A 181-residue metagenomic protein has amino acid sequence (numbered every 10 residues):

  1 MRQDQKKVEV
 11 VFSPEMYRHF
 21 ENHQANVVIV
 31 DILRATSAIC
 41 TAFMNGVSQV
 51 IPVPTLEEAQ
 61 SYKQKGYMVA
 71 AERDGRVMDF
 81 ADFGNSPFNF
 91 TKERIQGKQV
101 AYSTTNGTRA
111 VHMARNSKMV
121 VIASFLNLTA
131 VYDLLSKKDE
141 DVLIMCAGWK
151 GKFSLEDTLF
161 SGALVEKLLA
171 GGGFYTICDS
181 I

Functional and structural regions predicted by a protein language model:
M1-K6: N- or domain-start disorder-to-order transition segments that initiate the globular core
V8-E9, A25-V28, S48-I51, G66-A70 (+4 more regions): Structural motif
V10-E21, A35-M44, E57-V100, T104 (+2 more regions): Residues that scaffold, gate, or flank divalent-cation-dependent active/transport sites
N26-A38: Active/ligand-binding-proximal structured segments within catalytic/core domains that scaffold catalytic residues
P52-L56: A short glycine-rich beta-strand->turn/loop micro-motif centered on a GG-aromatic cluster
D82-M119, D133, K138, L155-I181: Long, charged alpha-helical interface segments
T104-T105, S124, C146-G148: Short, structured patches in soluble enzyme cores that scaffold and shape functional sites
A147-D157: Phosphate/ribose-phosphate-bearing ligand recognition and processing surfaces, centered on ADP-ribose/NAD(+/P+) systems
